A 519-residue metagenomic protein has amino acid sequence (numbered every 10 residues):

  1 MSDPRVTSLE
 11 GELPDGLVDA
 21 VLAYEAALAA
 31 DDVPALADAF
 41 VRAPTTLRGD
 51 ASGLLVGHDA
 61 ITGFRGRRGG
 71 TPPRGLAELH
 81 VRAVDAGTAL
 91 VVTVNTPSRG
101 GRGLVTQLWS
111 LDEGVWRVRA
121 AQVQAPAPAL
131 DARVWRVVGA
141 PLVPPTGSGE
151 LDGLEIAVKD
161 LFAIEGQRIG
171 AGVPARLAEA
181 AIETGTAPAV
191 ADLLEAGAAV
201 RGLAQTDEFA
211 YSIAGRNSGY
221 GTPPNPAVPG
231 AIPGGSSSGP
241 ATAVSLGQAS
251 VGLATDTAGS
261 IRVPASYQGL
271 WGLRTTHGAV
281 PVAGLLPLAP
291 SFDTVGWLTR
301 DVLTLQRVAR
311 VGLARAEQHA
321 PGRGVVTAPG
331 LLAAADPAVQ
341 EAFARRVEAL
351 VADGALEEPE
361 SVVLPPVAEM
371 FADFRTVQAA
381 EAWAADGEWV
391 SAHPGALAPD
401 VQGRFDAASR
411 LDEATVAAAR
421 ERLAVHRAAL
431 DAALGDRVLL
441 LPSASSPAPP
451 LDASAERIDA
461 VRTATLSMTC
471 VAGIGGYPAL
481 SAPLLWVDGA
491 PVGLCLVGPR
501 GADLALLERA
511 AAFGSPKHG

Functional and structural regions predicted by a protein language model:
L9, G16, L47-R48, L55 (+1 more regions): Surface-exposed, charged secondary-structure patches
V18-A29, A37-G53, D256: Short, solvent-exposed secondary-structure junction/capping segments
R82-R99, G103-A241, L246-A249: Gly/Ser-rich catalytic/binding loops embedded in alpha/beta enzyme cores
Q122-R133, V251, T257-L332, G475-G519: Structural helix-boundary/capping segments
L154-P174, T376-R422, P483-A490: Short helix-loop capping/hinge segments that flank enzyme active sites or metal/cofactor-binding pockets
I156, G166, R310-T376: Gly/Ser-rich, acidic/histidine-flanked active-site/gating loops
E341-P359, G387-A392, T415-D436, T463: Acyltransferase
A417-G519: Glycine-rich, small-residue loops and helix-cap segments that act as flexible hinges at active-site edges
